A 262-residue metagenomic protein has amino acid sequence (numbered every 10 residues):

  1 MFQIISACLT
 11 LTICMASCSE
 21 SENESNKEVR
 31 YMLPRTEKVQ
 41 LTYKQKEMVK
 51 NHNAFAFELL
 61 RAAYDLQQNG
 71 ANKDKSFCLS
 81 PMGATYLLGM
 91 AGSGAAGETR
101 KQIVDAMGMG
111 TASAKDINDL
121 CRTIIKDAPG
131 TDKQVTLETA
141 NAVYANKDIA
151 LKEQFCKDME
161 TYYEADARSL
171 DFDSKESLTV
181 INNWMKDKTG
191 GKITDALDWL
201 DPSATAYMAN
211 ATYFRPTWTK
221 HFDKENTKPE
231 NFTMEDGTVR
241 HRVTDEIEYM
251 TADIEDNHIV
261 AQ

Functional and structural regions predicted by a protein language model:
M1-T10: Sec-dependent signal peptide recognition, specifically the positively charged N-region followed immediately by
I5-S6, C18-F172: Detector for small/aliphatic-rich hydrophobic stretches
I13-S17: C-terminal motif of bacterial Sec signal peptides marking the signal peptidase cleavage site
D74, K115-Q262: Non-catalytic, conformational "gating/processing" segments within enzyme and secreted inhibitor domains
